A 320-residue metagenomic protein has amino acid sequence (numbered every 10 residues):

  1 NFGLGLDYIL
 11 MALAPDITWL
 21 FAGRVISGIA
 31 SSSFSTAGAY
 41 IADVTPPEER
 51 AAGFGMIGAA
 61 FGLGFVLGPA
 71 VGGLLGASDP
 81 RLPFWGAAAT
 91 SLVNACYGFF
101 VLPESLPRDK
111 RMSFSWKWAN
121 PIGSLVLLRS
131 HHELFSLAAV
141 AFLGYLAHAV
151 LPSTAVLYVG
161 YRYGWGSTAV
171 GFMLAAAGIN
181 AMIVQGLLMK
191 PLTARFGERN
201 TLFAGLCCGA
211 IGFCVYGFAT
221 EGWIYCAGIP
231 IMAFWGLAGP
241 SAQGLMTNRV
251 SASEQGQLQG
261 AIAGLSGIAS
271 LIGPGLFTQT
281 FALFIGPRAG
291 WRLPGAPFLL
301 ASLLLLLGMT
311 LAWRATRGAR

Functional and structural regions predicted by a protein language model:
N1-L10, N200-V215: Structural signature of the two symmetry-related core transmembrane helices
L13-T18, A30, G164, F218-T220: Helix-breaking motifs and short loop linkers at transmembrane-helix boundaries and internal kinks in secondary membrane
G23-G62: Cytoplasmic helix-loop-helix junction between adjacent transmembrane helices in 12-TM secondary transporters
G76-A89, Q279-L305: A membrane-interface helix-boundary motif in multi-pass transporters
A95-V101, L299-R320: Multi-pass alpha-helical transporter architecture, strongest for 12-TM Major Facilitator/SLC carriers used
P103-V140, R162: Juxtamembrane intracellular "pre-TM" segments in multi-pass secondary transporters
S153-V170: Short amphipathic helix-loop junctions that connect adjacent transmembrane helices in Major Facilitator Superfamily/SLC
V184-E198: Helix-to-loop junctions at the C-terminal end of transmembrane segments in multipass secondary transporters
